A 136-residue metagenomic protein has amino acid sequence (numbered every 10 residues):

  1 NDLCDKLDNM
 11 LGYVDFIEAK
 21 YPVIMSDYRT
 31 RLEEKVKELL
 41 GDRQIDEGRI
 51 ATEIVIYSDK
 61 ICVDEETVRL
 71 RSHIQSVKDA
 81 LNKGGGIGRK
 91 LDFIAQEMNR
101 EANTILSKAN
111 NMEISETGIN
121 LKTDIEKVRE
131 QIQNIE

Functional and structural regions predicted by a protein language model:
N1-E136: N-terminal intrinsically disordered, cationic/polar leader segments that include organellar targeting peptides
